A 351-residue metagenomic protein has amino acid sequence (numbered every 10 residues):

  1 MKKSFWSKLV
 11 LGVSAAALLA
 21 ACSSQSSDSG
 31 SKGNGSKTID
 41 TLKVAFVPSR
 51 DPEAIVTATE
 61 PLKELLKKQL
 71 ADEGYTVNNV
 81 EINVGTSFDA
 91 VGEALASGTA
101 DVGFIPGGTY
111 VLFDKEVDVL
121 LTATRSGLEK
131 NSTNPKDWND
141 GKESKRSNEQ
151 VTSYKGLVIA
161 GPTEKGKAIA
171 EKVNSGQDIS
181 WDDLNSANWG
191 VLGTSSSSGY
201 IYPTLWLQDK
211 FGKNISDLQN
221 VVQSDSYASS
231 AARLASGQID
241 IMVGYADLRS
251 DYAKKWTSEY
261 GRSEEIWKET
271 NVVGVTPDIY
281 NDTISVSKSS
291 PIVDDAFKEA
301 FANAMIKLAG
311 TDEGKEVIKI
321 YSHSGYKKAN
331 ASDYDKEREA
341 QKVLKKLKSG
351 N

Functional and structural regions predicted by a protein language model:
L18-A21: C-terminal motif of bacterial Sec signal peptides marking the signal peptidase cleavage site
T38, A45-F46, R50-P61, I292-N351: An extracytoplasmic/periplasmic, membrane-proximal ligand-sensing/linker region
F46-P48, T86-F88, G98-V111, K115-V117 (+5 more regions): Beta->alpha turn/N-cap motifs
P48, K155-E171, I279-D294: A bilobed periplasmic-binding-protein/Venus flytrap-type ligand-binding module shared by bacterial periplasmic
Y75-E93, P106, N214-A232: Short helix-initiation/N-cap motifs at beta->coil->alpha
D118-V151, N220, A253-D278: Short beta-strand->loop
T124-S195: A conserved helix-loop-strand patch within extracytoplasmic ligand-binding domains of the periplasmic binding
V173-S180, N185-I292: Pocket-lining segment of extracytoplasmic ligand-binding domains
